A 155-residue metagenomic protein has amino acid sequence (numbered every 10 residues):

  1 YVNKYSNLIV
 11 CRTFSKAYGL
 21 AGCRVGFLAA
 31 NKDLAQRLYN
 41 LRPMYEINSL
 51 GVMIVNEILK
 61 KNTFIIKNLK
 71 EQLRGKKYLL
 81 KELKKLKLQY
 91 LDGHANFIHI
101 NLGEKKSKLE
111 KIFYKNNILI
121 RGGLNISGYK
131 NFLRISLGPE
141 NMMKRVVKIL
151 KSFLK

Functional and structural regions predicted by a protein language model:
Y1-Y5: Short, conserved loop/helix-junction motifs that constitute active-site signature segments in enzyme catalytic cores
N7-K84, L88-L91: PLP-dependent aminotransferase class I/II
G22, H94, S127-N131: Short acidic/glycine-enriched loop/turn segments that link adjacent beta-strands
A29, H99-G103, S136-G138: Short hydrophobic/aromatic beta-strand micro-patches that form the beta-sheet surface supporting nucleotide- or nucleic
L38, L109, V146-I149: Hydrophobic side chains in well-ordered alpha-helices
Q72-L73, K77, E82-N116: Conserved PLP-binding catalytic core of the aspartate aminotransferase-like
K115-N116, N125-K155: PLP-dependent enzyme catalytic core of the Aspartate aminotransferase-like
R121: Active-site catalytic microenvironments in core metabolic enzymes, especially phosphate/sugar-handling
